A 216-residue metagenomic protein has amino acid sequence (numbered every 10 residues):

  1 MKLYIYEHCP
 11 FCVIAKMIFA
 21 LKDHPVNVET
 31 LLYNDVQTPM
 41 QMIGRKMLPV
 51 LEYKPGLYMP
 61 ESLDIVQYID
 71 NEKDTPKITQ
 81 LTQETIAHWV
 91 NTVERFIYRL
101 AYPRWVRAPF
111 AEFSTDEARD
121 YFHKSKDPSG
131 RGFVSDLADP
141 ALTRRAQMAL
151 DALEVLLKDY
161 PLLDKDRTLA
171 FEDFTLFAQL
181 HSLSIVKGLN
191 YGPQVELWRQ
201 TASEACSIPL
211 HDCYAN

Functional and structural regions predicted by a protein language model:
M1-Y121, D159: GST-like domain detector, emphasizing the conserved glutathione-binding G-site in the N-terminal thioredoxin-like
F96-Q200: GST-like fold's C-terminal all-alpha helical module
R199-I208: Conserved P-loop NTPase motor core
S207-N216: Charge-dense, extended regions
